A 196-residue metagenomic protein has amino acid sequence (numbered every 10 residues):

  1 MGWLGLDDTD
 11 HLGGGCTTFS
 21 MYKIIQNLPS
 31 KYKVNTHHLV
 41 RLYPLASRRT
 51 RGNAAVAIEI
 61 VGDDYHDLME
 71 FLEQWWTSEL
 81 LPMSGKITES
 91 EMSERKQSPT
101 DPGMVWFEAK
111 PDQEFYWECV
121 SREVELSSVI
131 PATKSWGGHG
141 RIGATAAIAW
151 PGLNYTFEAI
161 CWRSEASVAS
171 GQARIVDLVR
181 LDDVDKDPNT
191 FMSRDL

Functional and structural regions predicted by a protein language model:
G2-L196: Conserved mixed alpha/beta catalytic, RNA-binding, or beta-rich assembly cores of soluble enzyme, regulatory
